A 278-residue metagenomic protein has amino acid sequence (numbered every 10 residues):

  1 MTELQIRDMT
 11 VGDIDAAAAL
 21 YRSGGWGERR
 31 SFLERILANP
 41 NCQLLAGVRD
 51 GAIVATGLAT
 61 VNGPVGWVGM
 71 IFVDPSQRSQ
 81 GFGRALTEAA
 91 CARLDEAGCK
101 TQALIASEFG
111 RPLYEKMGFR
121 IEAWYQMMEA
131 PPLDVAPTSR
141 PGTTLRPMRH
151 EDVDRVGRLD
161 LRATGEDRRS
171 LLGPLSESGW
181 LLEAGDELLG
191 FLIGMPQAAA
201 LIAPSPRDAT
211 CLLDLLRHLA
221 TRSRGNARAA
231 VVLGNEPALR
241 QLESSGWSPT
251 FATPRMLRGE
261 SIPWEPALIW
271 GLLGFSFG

Functional and structural regions predicted by a protein language model:
M1-E3, T10-L20, V135-R140, H150-R162 (+1 more regions): A short, well-structured alpha-helix characteristic of acyl/acetyltransferase catalytic modules
I14, A18-L58, L159-W180, G185: Active-site rim helix/loop that mediates acceptor-substrate recognition in acyltransferases
A46, A52-T60, W67-F72, D186-A200: Conserved beta-strand in the GNAT
V61, A103-I105, R120-D134, P249-S261: Conserved catalytic-core motifs of GNAT/GCN5-like acyltransferases
V73, S79-A92, K116, R207-L219: Conserved acetyl-CoA-binding loop-helix of GNAT-fold acetyltransferases
L94-S107, S223-L233, T253: Conserved GNAT acetyl-CoA-binding A-motif
Y114-F119, L242: Conserved active-site tyrosine of GNAT-family acetyltransferases
F119-Q197: Amide-forming acyltransferase catalytic core, primarily the GNAT-like/NAT-type and related acyltransferase folds
